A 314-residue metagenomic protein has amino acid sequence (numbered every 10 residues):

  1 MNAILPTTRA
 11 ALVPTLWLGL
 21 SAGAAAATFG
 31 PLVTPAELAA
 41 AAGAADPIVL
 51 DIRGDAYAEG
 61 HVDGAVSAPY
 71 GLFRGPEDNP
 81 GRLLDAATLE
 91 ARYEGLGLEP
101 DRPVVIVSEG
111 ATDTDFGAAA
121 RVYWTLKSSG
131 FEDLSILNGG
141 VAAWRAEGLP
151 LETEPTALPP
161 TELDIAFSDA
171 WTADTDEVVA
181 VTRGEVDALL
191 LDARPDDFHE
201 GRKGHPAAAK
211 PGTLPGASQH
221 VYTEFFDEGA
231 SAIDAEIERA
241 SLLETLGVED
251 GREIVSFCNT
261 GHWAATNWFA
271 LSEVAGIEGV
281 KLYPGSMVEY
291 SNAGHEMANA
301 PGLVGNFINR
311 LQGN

Functional and structural regions predicted by a protein language model:
N2-L12: Bacterial N-terminal signal peptides that target proteins for export
A10-G23: Bacterial N-terminal signal peptides
A27-D101, E109-T114, V181-L246, D250: Positively charged, proline/Ser/Thr-rich regional signature most characteristic of the Rhodanese/CDC25-like
A27-V33, R74-P76, A142-P215, H295-N314: Active-site neighborhoods of enzymes that stabilize oxyanions during catalysis
L38, A65, L126, W144 (+3 more regions): Terminal peptide-recognition signature
A42-I48, E132-D133, E253-I254, E278: Short active-site oxyanion
A86-V181, K203, G212, W263-V280 (+1 more regions): Thiolate-centered catalytic microenvironments shared by cysteine-dependent enzyme domains
S231-A232, S241-L242, L246-G302: C-terminal soluble interaction/assembly domains
